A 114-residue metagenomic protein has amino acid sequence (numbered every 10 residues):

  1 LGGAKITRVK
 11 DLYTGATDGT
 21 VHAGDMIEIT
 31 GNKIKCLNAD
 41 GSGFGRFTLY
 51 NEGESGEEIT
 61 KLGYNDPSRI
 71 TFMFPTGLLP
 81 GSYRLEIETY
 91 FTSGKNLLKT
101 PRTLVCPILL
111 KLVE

Functional and structural regions predicted by a protein language model:
L1-G45, K95-E114: Beta-strand/beta-sandwich contexts
G19-T20, T60-Y64: Short, exposed beta-strand/loop patches in secreted or surface proteins that constitute
M26-E28, T71, R84-E86: Beta-strand secondary-structure signal
E52-K61: Surface-exposed loop/edge segments in extracytoplasmic proteins
G63-M73: Aromatic sugar-binding surface patches on proteins that engage polysaccharides or sugar-phosphate polymers
F74-S82: Surface-exposed, short loops/turns at beta-strand junctions within beta-sandwich domains
E88-T92: Beta-strand-rich extracellular modules
